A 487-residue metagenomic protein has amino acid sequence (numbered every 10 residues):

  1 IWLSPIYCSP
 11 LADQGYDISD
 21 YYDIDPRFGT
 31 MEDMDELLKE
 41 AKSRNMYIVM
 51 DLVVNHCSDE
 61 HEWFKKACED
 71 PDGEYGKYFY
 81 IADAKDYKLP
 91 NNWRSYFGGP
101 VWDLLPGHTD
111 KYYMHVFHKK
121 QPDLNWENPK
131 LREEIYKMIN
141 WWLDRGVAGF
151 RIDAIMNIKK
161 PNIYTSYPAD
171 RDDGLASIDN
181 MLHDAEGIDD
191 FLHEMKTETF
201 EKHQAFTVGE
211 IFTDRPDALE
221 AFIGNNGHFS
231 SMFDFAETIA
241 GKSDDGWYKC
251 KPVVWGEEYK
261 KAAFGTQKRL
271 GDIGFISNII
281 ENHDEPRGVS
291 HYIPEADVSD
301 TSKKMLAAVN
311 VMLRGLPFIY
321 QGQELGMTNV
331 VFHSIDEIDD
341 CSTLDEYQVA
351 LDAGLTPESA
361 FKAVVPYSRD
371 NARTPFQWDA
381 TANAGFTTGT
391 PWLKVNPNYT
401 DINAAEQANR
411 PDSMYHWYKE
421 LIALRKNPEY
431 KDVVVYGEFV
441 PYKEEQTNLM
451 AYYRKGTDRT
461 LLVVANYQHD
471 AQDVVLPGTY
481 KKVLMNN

Functional and structural regions predicted by a protein language model:
I1, F150-I152: Hydrophobic residues within beta-strands of alpha/beta enzymes
I1-N140, D144, N157-R215, F222-G224 (+1 more regions): Acidic/aromatic-lined carbohydrate-recognition and catalytic surfaces of CAZymes acting on diverse glycans
I1-W2, D35, E40-A41, M312 (+3 more regions): Carbohydrate-interacting/catalytic domains
I18, Q121, G149, G315 (+1 more regions): Extracellular structured ligand-interaction cores
F28-D35, P129, E133, G149 (+6 more regions): Conserved structured core elements
Y47, D51, G149, F206 (+3 more regions): Hydrophobic "anchor" residues on beta-strands that sit immediately upstream of conserved functional sites
D59-N92, L192, K196-P375, A380-N383: Conserved alpha/beta catalytic core and glycan-binding cleft of carbohydrate-active enzymes
P122-R132, D179-D184, G288-T301, A363 (+1 more regions): Active-site rim elements
